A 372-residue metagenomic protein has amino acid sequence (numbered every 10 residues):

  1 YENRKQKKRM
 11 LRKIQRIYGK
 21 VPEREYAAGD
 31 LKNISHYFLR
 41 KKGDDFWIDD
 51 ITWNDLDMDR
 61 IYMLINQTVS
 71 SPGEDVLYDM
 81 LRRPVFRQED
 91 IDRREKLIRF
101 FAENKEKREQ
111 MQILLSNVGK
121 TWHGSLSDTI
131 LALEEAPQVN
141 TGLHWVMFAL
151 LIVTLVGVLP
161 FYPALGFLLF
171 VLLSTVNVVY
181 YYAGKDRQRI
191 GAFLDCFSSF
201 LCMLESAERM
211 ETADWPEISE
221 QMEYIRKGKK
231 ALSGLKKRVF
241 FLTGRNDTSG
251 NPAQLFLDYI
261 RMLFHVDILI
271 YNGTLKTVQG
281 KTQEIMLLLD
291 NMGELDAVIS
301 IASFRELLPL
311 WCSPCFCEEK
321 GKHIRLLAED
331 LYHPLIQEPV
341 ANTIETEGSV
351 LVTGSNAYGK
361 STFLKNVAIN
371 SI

Functional and structural regions predicted by a protein language model:
Y1-A357, F363-N366: Alpha-helical coupling/stalk and coiled-coil linker elements that connect catalytic or binding modules and transmit
I369-I372: Post-Walker A helix-loop "phosphate-sensing" segment adjacent to the P-loop in P-loop NTPases
